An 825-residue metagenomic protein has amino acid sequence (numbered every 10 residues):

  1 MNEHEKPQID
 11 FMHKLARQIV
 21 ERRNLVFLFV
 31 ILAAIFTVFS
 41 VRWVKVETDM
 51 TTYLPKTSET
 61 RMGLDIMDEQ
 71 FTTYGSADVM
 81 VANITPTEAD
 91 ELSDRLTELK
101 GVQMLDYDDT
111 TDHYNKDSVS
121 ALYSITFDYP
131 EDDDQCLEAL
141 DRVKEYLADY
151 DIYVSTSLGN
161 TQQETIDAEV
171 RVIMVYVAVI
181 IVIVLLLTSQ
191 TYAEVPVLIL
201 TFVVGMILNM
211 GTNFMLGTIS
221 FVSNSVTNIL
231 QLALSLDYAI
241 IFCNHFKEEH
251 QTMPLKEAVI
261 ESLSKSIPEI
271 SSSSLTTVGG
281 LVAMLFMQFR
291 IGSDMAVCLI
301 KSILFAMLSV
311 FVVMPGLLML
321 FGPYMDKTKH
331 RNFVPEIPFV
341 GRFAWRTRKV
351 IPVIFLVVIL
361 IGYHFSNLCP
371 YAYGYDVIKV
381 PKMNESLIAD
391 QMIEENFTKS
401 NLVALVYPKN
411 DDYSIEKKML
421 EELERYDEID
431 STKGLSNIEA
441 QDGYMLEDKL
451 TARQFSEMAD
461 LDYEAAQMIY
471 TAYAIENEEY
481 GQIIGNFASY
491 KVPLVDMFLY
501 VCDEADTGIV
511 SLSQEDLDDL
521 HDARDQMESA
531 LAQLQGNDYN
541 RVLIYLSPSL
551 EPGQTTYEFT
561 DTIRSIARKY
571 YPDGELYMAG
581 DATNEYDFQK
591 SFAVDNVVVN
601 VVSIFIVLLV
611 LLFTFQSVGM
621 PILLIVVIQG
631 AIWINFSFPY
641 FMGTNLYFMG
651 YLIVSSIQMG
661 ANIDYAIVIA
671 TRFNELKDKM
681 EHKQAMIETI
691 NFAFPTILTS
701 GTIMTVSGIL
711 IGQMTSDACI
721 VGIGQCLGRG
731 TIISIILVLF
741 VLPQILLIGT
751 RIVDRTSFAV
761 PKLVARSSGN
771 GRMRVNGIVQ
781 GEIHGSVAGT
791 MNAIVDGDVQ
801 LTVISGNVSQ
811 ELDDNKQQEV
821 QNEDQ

Functional and structural regions predicted by a protein language model:
M1-V46, E131-G374, E551-P552, E558-D561 (+1 more regions): Membrane-embedded transmembrane helical bundles of large multi-pass transporters/channels
N2-L32, T37-R42, T57, I66-A77 (+11 more regions): Structural signature of multi-pass, alpha-helical inner-membrane proteins
K14, E59-I66, A139, I388-M392 (+4 more regions): Well-ordered alpha-helical segments embedded in enzymatic catalytic cores
M50-P55, E59, Q70-V79, I84 (+1 more regions): Juxtamembrane segments of multi-pass membrane proteins
T57, R61-M62, Q70, A82-T126 (+4 more regions): Extracytoplasmic
T60, T85-S93, D132-C136, L140 (+7 more regions): Generic alpha-helical secondary structure
G75-N83, S93, T110-D167, N401-N410 (+5 more regions): A short beta-strand structural signal in non-transmembrane regions
S400-V403, I429, E528, G536-R541 (+5 more regions): Active-site lining segments that contact anionic ligands and/or coordinate catalytic metals
